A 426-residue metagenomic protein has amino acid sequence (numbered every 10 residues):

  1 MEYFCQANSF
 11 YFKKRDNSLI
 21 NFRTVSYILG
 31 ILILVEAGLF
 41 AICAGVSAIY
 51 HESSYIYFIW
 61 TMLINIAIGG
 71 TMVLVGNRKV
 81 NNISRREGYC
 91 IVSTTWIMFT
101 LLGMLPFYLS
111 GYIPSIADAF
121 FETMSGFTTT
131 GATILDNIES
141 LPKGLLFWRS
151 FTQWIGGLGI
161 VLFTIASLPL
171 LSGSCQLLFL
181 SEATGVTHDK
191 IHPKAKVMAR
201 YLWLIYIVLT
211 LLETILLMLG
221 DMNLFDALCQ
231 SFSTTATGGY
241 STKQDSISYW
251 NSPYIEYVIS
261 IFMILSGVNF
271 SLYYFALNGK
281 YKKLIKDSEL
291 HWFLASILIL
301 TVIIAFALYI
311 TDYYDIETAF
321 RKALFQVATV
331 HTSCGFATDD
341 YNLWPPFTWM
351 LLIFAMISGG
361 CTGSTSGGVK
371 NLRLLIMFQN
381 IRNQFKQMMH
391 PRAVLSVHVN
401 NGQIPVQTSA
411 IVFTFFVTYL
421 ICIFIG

Functional and structural regions predicted by a protein language model:
M1-G426: Membrane-proximal intracellular helices of multi-pass ion channels
